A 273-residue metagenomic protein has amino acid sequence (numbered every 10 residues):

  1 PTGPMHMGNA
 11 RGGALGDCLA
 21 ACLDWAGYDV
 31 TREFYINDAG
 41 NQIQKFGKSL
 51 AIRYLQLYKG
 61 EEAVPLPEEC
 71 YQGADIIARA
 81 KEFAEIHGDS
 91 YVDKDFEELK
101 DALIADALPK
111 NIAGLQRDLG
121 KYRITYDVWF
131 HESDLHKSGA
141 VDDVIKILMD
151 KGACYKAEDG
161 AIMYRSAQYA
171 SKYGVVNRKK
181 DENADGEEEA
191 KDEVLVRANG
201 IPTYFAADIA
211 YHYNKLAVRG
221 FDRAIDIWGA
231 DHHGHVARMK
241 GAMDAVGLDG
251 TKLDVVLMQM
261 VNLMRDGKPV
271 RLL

Functional and structural regions predicted by a protein language model:
P1-L273: NTP-dependent nucleotidyl-transfer catalytic core
